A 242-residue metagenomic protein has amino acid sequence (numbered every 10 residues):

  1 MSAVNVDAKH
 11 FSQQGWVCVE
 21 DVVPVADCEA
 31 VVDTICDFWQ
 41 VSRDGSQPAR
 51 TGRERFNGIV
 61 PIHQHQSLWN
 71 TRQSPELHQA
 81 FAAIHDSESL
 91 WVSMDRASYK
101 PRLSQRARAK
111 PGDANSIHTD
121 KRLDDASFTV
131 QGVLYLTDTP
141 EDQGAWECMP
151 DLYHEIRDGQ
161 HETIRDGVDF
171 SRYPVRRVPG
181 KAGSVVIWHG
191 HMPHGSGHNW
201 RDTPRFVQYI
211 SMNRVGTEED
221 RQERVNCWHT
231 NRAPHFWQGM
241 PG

Functional and structural regions predicted by a protein language model:
S2-Q14, E20-L123: Non-heme Fe(II)-dependent double-stranded beta-helix
W16, M94, S127-V133, Q143 (+2 more regions): Extracellular structured ligand-interaction cores
D33, V41-S46, A80, E162 (+2 more regions): Non-heme Fe(II)/2-oxoglutarate
D44, T139-G197, H235: Double-stranded beta-helix
E54, R108-I117, H161-P174, E223-W228: Short, surface-exposed loop/helix-turn segments at secondary-structure junctions that function as lids/hinges flanking
R102, M149-I156, S211-T217: Short edge-strand/loop segments of extracellular domains
A114-R122, C148, M192-S196, I210: Histidine-centered catalytic micro-motifs
H118, R122-E141, P179-G180, I210-R214: Short, conserved beta-strand element in jelly-roll/cupin
